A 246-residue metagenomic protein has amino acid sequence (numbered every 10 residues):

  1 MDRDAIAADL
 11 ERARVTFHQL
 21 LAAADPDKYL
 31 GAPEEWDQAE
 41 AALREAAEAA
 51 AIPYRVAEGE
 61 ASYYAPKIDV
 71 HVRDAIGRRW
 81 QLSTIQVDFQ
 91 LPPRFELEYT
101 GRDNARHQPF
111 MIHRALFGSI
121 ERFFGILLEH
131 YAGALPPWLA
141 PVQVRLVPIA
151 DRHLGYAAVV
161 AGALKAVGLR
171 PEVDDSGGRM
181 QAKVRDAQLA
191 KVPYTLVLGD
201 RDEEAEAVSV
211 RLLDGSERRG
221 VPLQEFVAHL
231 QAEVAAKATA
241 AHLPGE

Functional and structural regions predicted by a protein language model:
M1-E246: NTP/phosphate- and nucleic-acid-binding module
